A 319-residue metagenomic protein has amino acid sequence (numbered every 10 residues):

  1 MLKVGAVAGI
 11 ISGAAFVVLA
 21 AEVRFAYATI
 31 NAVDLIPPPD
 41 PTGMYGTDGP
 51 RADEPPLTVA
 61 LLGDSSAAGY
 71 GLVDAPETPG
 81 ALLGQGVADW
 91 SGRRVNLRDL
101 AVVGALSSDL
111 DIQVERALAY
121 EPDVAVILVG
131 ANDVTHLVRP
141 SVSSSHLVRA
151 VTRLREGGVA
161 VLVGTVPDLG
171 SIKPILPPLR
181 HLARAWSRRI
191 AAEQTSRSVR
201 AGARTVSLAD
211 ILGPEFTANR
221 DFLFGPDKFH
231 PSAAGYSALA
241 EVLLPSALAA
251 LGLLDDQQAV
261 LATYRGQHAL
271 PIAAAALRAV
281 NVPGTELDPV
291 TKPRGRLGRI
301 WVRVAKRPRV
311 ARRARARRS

Functional and structural regions predicted by a protein language model:
M1-V17, E22-A28, A238-S319: Conserved catalytic region of serine esterases and O-acyltransferases that act on ester linkages in lipids
V7, I172-S207: Substrate-gating cap/lid alpha-helix
A21-A101, E121: Serine-esterase "nucleophile elbow" of acetyl-processing enzymes
G69, D99-V102, L106, A131-S141 (+1 more regions): Surface-exposed cleft-lining segments at the edges of enzyme active sites
S107-S144: Oxyanion-hole/transition-state-stabilizing segment in secreted/luminal serine hydrolases and related acyltransferases
V142-S145, R149-R153, R189, E193-S196: Alpha-helical scaffolding segments of alpha/beta enzyme cores, especially the outer helices of TIM-barrel or partial
E156-V159: A short helix->loop->beta-strand "cap" motif at the edges of active sites that frequently abuts
S232: Short, conserved phosphate/pyrophosphate- and ester-handling motifs at nucleotide-, phospho-/glycolipid
